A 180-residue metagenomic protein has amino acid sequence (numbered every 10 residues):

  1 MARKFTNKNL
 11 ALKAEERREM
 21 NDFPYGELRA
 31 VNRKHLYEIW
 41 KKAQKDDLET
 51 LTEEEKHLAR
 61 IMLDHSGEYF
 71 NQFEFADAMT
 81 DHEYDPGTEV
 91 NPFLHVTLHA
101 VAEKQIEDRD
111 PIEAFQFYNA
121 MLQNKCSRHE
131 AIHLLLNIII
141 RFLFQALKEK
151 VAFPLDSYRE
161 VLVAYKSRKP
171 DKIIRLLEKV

Functional and structural regions predicted by a protein language model:
M1-F75: N-terminal leader/targeting peptides and immediately adjacent processing regions
A2-K8, R18, Y25, D156-V180: Short, functional C-terminal segments
Y37-W40, E55, A59-R60, E113-F117 (+1 more regions): Amphipathic alpha-helical segments in structured regions that serve as interaction surfaces
Q44-D110, A114, I173: Aromatic-anchored, charged helix-turn/loop surface patch used as a conserved interaction hotspot
R60-L63, A120-N124: Amphipathic alpha-helical segments that form the core helices of the histone-fold
V90, Q105-R109, Q123-A131, E149: Short acidic, glycine/proline-enriched loop segments that cap or flank alpha-helices
E107, F144-K148, P170, I174: Charged/polar positions within long, soluble alpha-helices
A114-N119, S127-L162, K166: Charged substrate- and nucleic-acid-binding regions of tRNA-handling and nucleotidyl-transfer enzymes, centered on
